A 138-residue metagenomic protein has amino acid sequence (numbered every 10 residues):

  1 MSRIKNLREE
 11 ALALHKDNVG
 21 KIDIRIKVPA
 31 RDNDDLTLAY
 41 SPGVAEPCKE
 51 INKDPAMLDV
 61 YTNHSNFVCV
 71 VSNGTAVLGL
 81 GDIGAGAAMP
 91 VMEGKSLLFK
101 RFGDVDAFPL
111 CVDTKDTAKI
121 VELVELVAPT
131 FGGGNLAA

Functional and structural regions predicted by a protein language model:
M1-A138: N-terminal ligand-binding/catalytic initiation module
